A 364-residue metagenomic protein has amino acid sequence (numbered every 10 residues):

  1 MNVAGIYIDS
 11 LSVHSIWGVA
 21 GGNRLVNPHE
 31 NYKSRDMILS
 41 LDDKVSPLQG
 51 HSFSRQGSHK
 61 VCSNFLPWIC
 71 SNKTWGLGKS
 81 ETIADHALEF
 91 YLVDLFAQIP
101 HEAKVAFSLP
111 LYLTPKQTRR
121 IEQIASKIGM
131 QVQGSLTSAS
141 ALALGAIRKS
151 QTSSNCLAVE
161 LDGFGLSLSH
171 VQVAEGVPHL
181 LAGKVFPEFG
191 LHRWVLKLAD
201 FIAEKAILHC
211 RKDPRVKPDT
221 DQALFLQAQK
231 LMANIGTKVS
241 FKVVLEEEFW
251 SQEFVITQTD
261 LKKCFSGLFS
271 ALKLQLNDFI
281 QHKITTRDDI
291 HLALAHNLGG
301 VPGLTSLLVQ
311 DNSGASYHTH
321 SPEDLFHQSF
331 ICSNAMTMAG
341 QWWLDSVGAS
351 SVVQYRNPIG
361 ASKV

Functional and structural regions predicted by a protein language model:
M1, V132-L161, H327-A339: Conserved phosphate-binding catalytic cores of ATP/NTP-utilizing and phosphoryl-transfer enzymes
M1-P28, Y32, I147-L181, L198 (+1 more regions): Gly/Thr-rich phosphate-binding beta-strand-loop-beta motif of the actin/hexokinase/Hsp70
S12-H14, G22-S108, I235-V239, L272 (+1 more regions): Conserved phosphate-binding loops in N-terminal lobes of ATP-dependent enzymes of the actin/Hsp70/sugar-kinase
A84-A146: Active-site neighborhood for divalent-cation/phosphate handling
L92-V105, A206-K217, L272-H291: Phosphate/pyrophosphate-binding loops at sites that engage ATP/ADP/AMP, CoA/4′-phosphopantetheine, polyphosphate
V173-Q258: Phosphate-binding glycine-rich/basic clefts of nucleotide- and phosphate-handling proteins, predominantly
T237-G360: Helical "lid/coupling" subdomains associated with nucleotide-phosphate turnover
